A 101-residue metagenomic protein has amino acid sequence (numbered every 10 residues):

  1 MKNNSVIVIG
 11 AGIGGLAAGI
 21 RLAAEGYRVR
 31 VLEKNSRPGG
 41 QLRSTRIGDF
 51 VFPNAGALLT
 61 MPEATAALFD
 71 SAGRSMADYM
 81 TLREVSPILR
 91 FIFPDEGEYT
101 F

Functional and structural regions predicted by a protein language model:
N4-V31: N-terminal Rossmann-like FAD-binding beta1-loop-alpha1 element of flavoenzymes
A11-I13, K34-R37, A57: An acidic- and aromatic-residue-enriched active-site/binding cleft used to recognize and process polar
G12-A17, Q41-L42, V51: Gly/Ser/Thr-rich beta-alpha loop segments that engage phosphate groups in nucleotides
I20, R43, A67: Surface-exposed charge patches
A23-G48: Glycine-rich FAD pyrophosphate-binding loop
F50-A67, S75-F101: Dinucleotide-binding Rossmann-like beta1-alpha1 core, especially the glycine-rich loop that anchors the ADP
D70: Short active-site loop/helix that positions an aromatic residue
